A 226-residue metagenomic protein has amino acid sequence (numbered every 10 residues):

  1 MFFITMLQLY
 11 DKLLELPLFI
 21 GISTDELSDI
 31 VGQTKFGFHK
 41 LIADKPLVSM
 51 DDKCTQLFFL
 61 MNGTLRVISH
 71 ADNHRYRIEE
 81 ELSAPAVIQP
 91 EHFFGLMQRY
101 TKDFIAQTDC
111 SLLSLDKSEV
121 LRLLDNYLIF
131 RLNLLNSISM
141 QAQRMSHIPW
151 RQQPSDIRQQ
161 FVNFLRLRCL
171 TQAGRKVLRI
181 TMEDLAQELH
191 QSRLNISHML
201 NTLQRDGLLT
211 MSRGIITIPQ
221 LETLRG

Functional and structural regions predicted by a protein language model:
F2-F38, I42-A43, V87-I88, H92-G95: Cyclic nucleotide-binding regulatory module and flanking cytosolic helices
T34, I78-N136: Cyclic-nucleotide recognition modules
I42-A43, M61-N62, S83, T108: A cytosolic small-molecule/anion-sensing beta-strand core signal
P46-D52: Short phosphate-coordinating micro-motif centered on Lys-Gly-acidic
T55-I68, A84-P85: Glycine- and acidic-residue-biased ligand/ion/polar-headgroup-sensing regions
L124-Y127, M145, R168-R175: Basic, amphipathic alpha-helical hairpins
H147-R168: Short alpha-helical segments that sit at the start of domains
I157, R166-G226: Phosphate-/nucleic-acid-contacting segments
